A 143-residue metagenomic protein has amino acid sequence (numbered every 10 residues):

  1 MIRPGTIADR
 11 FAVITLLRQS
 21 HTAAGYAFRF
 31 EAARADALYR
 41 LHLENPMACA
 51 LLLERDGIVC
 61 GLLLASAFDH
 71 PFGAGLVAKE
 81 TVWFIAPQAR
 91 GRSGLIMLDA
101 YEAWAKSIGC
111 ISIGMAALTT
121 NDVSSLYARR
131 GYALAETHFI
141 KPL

Functional and structural regions predicted by a protein language model:
M1-T15: A short beta-loop-alpha structural element at the N-terminal edge of CoA-dependent acyl/N-acetyltransferase catalytic
H21-L38: Conserved GNAT-fold acetyl-CoA-binding loop/helix
R40-L52: A short helix-loop-beta-strand connector motif used in the catalytic cores of GNAT acetyltransferases and, in some
L52, I58-A67: Conserved beta-strand in the GNAT
F68-E80: A conserved beta-turn-beta hairpin within the catalytic core of GNAT-like acetyltransferases that forms part
T81-G91: A short, internal acetyl-CoA/4′-phosphopantetheine-binding micro-motif in the GNAT/acyltransferase core
R90-A103: Conserved acetyl-CoA-binding loop-helix of GNAT-fold acetyltransferases
I113-S124, P142-L143: Conserved beta-strand-loop-alpha-helix junction that forms the acyl-donor binding cleft
